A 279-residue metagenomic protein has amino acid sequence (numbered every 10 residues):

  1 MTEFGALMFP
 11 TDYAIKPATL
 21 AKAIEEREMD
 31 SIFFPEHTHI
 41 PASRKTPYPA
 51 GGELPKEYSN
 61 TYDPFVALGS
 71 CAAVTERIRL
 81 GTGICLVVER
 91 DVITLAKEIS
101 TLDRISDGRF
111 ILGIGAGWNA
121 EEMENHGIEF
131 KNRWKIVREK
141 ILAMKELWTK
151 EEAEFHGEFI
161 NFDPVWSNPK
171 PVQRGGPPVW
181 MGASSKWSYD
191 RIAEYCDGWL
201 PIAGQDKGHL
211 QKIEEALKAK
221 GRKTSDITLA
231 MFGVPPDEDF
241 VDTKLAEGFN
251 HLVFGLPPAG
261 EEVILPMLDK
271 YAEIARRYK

Functional and structural regions predicted by a protein language model:
M1-K279: Active-site-adjacent structural elements that line small-molecule/cofactor binding pockets in enzymes
